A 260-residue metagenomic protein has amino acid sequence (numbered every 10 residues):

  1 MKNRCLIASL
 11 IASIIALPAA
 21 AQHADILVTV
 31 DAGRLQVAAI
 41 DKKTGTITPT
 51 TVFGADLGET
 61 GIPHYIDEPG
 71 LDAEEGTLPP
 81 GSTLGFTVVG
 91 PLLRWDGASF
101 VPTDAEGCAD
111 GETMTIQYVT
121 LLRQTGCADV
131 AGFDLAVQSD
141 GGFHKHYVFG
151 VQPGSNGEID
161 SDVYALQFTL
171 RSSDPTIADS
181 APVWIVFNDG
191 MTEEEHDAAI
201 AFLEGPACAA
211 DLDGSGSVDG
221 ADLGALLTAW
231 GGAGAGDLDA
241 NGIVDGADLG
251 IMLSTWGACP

Functional and structural regions predicted by a protein language model:
M1-A8: Bacterial N-terminal signal peptides that target proteins for export
A8-A16: Bacterial N-terminal signal peptides
L17-A21: Sec/Tat signal peptide C-region and signal peptidase I cleavage site
Q22-A210, D237: Mature extracellular "passenger" or substrate-interacting domains of secreted, surface-exposed proteins
L212-A233, N241-P260: Alpha-helical segments with a strong preference for the paired helices of cellulosomal dockerin domains
